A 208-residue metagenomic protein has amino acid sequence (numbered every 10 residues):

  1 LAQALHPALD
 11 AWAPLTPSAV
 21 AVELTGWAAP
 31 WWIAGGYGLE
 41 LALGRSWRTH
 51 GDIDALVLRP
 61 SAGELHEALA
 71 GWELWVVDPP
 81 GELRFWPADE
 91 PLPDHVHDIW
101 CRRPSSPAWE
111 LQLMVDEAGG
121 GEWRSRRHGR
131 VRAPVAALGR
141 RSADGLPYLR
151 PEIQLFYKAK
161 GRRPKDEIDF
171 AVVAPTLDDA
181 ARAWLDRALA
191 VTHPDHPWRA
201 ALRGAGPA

Functional and structural regions predicted by a protein language model:
L1-A208: Compositionally biased terminal segments of proteins
